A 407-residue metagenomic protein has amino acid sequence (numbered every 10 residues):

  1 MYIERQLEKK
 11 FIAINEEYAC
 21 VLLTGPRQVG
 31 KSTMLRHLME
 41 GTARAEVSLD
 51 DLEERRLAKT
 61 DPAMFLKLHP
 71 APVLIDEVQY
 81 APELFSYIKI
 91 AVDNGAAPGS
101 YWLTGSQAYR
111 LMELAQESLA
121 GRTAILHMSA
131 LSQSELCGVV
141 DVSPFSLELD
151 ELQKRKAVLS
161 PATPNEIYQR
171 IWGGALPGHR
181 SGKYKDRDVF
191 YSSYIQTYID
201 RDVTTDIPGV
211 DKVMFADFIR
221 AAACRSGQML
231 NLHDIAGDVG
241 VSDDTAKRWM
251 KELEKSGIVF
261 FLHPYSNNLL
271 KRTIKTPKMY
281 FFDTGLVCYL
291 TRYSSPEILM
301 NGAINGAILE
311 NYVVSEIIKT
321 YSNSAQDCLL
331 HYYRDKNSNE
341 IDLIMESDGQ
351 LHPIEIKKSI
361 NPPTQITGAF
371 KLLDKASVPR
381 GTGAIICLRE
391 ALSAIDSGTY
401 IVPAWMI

Functional and structural regions predicted by a protein language model:
M1-K9, A13-Q28, S32-A45, L49 (+3 more regions): A cross-kingdom feature that marks ATP-driven nucleic-acid transaction machinery
R44-P72: Short glycine-rich substrate-engagement loop in P-loop NTPases that contacts/grips substrate
E53-R55, Y80-P82, R110-L111: Catalytic P-loop NTPase motifs of RecA-like helicase/translocase cores
H69-L84: Conserved P-loop NTPase "ATPase switch" module shared by AAA+ and STAND
F85-L103, Q107-Y109, Q116-E117: Conserved catalytic/switch belt of AAA+ P-loop NTPases
Y109-I125, V139-V142: Short regulatory helix/loop adjacent to the ATP-binding pocket of P-loop NTPases
A124-E135: Conserved AAA+ ATPase "SRH/arginine-finger" region at the nucleotide-binding site
Q133-S134, G138-E316: Interdomain hinge/linker elements that couple catalytic modules in large macromolecular machines
